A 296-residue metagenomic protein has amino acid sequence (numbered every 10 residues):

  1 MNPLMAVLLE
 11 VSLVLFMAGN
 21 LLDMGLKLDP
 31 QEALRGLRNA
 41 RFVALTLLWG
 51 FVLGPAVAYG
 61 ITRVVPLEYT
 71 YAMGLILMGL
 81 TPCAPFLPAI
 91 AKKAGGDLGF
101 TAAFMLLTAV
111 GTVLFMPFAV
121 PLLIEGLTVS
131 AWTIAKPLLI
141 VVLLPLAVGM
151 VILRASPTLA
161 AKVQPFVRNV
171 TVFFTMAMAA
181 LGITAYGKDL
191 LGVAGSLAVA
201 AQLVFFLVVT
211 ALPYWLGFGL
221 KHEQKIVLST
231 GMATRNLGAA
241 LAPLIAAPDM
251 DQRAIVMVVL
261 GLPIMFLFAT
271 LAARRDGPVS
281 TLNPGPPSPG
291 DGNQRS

Functional and structural regions predicted by a protein language model:
M1-S296: Alpha-helical transmembrane segments of multi-pass small-molecule/ion transporters
